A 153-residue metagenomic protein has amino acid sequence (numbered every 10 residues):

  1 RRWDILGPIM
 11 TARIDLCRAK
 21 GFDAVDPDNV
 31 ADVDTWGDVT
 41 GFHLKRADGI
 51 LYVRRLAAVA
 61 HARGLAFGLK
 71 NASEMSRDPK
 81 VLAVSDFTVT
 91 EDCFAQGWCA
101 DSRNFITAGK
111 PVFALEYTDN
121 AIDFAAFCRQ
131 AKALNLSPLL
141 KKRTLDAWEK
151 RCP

Functional and structural regions predicted by a protein language model:
R1-P153: Glycan-processing catalytic domains of CAZymes
